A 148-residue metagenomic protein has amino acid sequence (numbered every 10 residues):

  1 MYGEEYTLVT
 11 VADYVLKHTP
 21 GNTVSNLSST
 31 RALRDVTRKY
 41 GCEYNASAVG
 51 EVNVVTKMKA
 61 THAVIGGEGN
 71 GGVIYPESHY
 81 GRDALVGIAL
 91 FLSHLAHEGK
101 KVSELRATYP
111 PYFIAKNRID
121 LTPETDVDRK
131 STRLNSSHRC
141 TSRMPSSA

Functional and structural regions predicted by a protein language model:
M1-Y6, H79-D83: Short glycine/threonine-rich catalytic loop with a Thr-x-Gly-x-Asp
L8-T10: Extended, compositionally biased non-globular segments that define protein topology
A12-T19: Short, basic/hydrophobic alpha-helical segments
T19-R133, R139, A148: Phosphate-binding and adjacent anionic-ligand microenvironments
